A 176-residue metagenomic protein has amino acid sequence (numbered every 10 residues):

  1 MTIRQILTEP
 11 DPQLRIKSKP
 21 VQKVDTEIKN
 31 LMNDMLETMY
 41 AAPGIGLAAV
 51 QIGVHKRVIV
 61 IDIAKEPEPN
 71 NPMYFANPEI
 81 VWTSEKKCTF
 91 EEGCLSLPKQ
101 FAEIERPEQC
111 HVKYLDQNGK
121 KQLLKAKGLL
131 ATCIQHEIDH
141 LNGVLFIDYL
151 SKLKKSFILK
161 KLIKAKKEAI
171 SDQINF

Functional and structural regions predicted by a protein language model:
M1-Q135, H140-F176: Active-site rim/adjacent substrate-binding subdomains
